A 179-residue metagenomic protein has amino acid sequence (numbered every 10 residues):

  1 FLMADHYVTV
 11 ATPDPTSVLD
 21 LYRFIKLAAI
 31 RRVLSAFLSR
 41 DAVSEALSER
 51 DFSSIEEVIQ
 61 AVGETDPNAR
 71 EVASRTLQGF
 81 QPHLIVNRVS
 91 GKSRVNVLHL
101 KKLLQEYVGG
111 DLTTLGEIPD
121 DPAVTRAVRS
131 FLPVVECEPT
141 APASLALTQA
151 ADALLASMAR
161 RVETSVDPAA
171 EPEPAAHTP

Functional and structural regions predicted by a protein language model:
F1-T113: Conserved catalytic-core segment of NTP-binding enzymes
P13-P15, S35-S39, D111-L115, P142-L147 (+2 more regions): Short, surface-exposed, polar/charged, turn-prone segments marking secondary-structure boundaries
I25, S39-A46, I118, E136 (+2 more regions): Residue-level signal for alpha-helical context at structural boundaries
R88, Q105-V134: Beta-strand-loop-alpha "switch" segments that mediate conformational coupling across diverse proteins
S93, Y107, E117, T140-A143: Short amphipathic alpha-helix initiation/capping segments at coil-to-helix junctions
L98, K102, G116, P122 (+2 more regions): A generic structural signal for well-ordered alpha-helical surface patches
T125, R129-P179: NTP-binding/hydrolysis catalytic cores, primarily Walker-type P-loop NTPases
